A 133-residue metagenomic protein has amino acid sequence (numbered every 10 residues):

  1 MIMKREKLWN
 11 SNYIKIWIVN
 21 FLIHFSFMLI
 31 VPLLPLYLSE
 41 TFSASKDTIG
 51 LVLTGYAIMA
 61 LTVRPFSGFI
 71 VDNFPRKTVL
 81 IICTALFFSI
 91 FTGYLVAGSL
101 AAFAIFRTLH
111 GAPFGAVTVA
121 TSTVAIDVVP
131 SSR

Functional and structural regions predicted by a protein language model:
W9-G55: Helix-loop boundary and gating motifs at the non-cytosolic
Y37-F42, N73, V124-V129: Helix-to-coil boundary motifs at intracellular loop junctions of multi-pass secondary transporters
S43, P75, V96-G98, A102: Helix-breaking motifs and short loop linkers at transmembrane-helix boundaries and internal kinks in secondary membrane
A57-P65: Residue-level signature of mid-helix packing/kink "hotspots" within the transmembrane helices of 12-pass Major
G68-F69: Membrane-interface helix termini in secondary transporters
T78-G93: Structural signature of the two symmetry-related core transmembrane helices
I90, A101-L109: Paired small-residue
T108-R133: Cytoplasmic helix-loop-helix junction between adjacent transmembrane helices in 12-TM secondary transporters
